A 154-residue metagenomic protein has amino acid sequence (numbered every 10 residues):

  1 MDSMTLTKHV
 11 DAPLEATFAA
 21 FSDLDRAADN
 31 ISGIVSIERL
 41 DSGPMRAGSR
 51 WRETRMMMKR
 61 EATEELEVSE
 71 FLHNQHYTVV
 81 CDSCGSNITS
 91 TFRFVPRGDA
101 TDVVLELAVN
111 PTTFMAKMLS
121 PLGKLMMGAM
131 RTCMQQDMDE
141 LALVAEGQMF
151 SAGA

Functional and structural regions predicted by a protein language model:
M1-S42, R46, E140, A154: Hydrophobic ligand-binding cavity/cleft-lining segments
S3-T5, E61-E65, N87-T91: Short, surface-exposed coil-to-beta transition loops
T7-D11, E38, T54, E67 (+3 more regions): Generic structural detector for well-ordered beta-strands
A12, M57-K59, V109-T113: Beta-strand elements of well-folded, non-transmembrane domains
L14, S42-M45, S69-N74, R93-D102: A short, structured loop/turn motif at beta-sheet edges
T17-F21, A27, W51, V68 (+3 more regions): Hydrophobic pocket/interface hotspot
S49-M56, Y77-S83: Short beta-strand segments that buttress and anchor functional surface loops
V80-Q136, L141-L143, A152: Beta-strand/loop substructures that line and gate deep hydrophobic ligand-binding cavities in soluble
